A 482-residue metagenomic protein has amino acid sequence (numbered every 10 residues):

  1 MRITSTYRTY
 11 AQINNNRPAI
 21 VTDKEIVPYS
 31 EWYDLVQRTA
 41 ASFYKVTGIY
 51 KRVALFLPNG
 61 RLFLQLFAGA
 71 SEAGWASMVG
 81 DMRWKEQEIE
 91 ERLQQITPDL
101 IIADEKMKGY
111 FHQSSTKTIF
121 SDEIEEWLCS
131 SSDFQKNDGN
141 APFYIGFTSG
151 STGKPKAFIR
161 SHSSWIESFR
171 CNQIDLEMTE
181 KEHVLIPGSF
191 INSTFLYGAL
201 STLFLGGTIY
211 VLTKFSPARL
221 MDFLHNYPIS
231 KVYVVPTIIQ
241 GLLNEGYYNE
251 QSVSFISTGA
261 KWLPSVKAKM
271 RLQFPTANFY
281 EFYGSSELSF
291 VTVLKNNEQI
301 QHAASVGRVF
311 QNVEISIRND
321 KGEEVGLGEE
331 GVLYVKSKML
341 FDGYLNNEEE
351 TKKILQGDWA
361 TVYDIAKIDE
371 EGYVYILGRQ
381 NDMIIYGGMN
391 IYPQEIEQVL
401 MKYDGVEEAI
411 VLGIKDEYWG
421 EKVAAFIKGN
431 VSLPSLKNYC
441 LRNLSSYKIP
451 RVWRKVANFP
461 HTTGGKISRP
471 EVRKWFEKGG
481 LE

Functional and structural regions predicted by a protein language model:
N16-T47, A54, P58-G60, K85-E90 (+2 more regions): Conserved AMP-binding/adenylate-forming core of the ANL superfamily
E25, S42-R83, G188-S189, N390: Conserved AMP-binding/adenylate-forming
P28-S30, F143-E167: Conserved AMP-binding A3 loop
I101, S337, D342-G343, I365-K448 (+1 more regions): AMP-binding/adenylate-forming catalytic core of the ANL superfamily
S130-F147, K154, E177-H183: Conserved pre-ATP/AMP-binding loop-to-beta segment of ANL
I166-H183, I191-K231: Conserved AMP-binding/adenylation subdomain of ANL enzymes
S230-K231, L243-Q301: Gly/Ser/Thr-rich phosphate-binding loop
R308-N312, E323-I354, M389-I391: Conserved ATP/PPi-binding loop(s) of AMP-dependent carboxylate-activating enzymes
